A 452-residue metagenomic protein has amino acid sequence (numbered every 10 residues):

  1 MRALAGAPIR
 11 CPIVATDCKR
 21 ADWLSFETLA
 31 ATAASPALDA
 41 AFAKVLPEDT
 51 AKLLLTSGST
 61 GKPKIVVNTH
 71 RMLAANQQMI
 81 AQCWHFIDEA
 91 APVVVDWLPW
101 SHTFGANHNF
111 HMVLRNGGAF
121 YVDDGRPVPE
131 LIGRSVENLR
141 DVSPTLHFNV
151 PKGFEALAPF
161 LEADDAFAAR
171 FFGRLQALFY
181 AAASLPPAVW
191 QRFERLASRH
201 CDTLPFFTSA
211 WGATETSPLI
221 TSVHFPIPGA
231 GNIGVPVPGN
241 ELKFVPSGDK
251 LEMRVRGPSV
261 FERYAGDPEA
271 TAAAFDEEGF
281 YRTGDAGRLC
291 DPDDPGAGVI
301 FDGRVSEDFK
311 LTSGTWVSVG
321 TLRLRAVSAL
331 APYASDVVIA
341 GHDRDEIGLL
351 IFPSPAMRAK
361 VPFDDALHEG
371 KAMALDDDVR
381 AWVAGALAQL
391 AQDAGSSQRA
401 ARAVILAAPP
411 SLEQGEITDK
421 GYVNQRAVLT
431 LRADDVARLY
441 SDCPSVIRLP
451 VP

Functional and structural regions predicted by a protein language model:
R2-W23, A90, N116, G125-K250 (+3 more regions): Conserved adenylate-forming
A21-T50: Flexible, low-complexity linker/hinge segments
A33, V66-I87: Conserved structural elements of the adenylate-forming
F42, A51-N76: Conserved AMP-binding A3 loop
W97-G117, T214-S217: Conserved coil-to-alpha-helix start sites within the AMP-binding
L251-L311, R448-P450: Conserved ATP-binding/catalytic segment of the ANL
V260, P295-R325, R358-D377, S397-Q398 (+2 more regions): Adenylate-forming
F309, S335-A340, D345, A384-P452: Conserved C-terminal "lid"/linker of ANL adenylate-forming enzymes
